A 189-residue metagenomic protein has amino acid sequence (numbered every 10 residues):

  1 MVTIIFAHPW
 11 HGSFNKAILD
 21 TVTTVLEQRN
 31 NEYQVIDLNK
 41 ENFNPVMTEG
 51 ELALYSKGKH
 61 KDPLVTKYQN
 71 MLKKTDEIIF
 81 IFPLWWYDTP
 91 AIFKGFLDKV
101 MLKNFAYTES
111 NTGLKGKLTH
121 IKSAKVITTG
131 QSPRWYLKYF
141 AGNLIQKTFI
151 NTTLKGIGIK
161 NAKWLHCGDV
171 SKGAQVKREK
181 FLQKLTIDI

Functional and structural regions predicted by a protein language model:
M1-F105, K172, V176-I189: N-terminal beta1-alpha1-beta2 submodule of the flavodoxin-like/Rossmannoid cofactor-binding fold
F6-H8, G130-Q131, H166-D169: Short, histidine-centered active-site or binding-site loop motifs used for metal coordination, general acid-base
Y33, Y107-T108, W135, W164: Secondary-structure transition/capping residues
K40-P45, K115-K125, N151-V170: Mobile beta-alpha loop/short-helix "lid" or hinge segments that flank ligand
K99-K103, I127, G156: Short hydrophobic alpha-helical module
K103-Y107, I159-A162: Short, structured loop/turn "capping" segments at alpha-beta junctions
T108-T153: Short, glycine-/small-residue-rich phosphate/pyrophosphate-handling segment
Y136-I189: Glycine-rich phosphate/pyrophosphate-binding loop and the adjoining helix
